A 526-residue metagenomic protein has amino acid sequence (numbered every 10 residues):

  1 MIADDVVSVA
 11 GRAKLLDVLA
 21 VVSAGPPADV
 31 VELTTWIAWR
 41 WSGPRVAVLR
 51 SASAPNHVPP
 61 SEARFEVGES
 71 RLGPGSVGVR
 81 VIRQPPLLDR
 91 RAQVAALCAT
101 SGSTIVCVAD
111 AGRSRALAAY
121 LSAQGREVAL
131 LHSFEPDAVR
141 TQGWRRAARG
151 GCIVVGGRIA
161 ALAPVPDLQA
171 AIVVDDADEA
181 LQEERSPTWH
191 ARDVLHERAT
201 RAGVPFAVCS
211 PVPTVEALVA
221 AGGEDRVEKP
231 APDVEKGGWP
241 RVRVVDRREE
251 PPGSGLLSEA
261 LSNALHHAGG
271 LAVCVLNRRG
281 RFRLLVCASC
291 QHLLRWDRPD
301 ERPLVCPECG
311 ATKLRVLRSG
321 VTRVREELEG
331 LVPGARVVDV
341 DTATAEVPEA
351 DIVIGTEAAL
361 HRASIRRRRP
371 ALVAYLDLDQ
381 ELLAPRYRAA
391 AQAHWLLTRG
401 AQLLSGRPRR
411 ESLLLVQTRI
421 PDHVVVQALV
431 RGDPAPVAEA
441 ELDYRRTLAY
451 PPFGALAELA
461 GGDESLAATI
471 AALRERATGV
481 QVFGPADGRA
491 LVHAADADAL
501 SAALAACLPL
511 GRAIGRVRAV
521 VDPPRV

Functional and structural regions predicted by a protein language model:
M1-S23, G310-A335, D339-V340: Conserved nucleotide-binding/hydrolysis modules and their immediate coupling elements across P-loop/ASCE NTPase motors
M1-V245, E250, N263-G269, R367 (+5 more regions): Accessory, non-ATPase domains that flank or precede helicase/AAA+ motor cores in DNA-metabolism machines
A24-P27, L88, C107-A111, R185-T188 (+7 more regions): Conserved phosphate/pyrophosphate-binding and hydrolysis machinery centered on Walker-type P-loop NTPases, extending
R113-E127, V286-H292, R323-R336, A468 (+1 more regions): Conserved helicase motor "Helicase C" RecA-like lobe of SF1/SF2 P-loop NTPases
I159-A161, A177-D178, R278-R281, A358-L360 (+2 more regions): Short glycine-rich anion-binding loops that position phosphate/pyrophosphate groups of nucleotides and phosphorylated
P213, E259-N263, H267-G270, E327 (+1 more regions): C-terminal helicase module of SF1/SF2 nucleic-acid helicases/translocases
P252-G330: Cys/His-rich short segments
